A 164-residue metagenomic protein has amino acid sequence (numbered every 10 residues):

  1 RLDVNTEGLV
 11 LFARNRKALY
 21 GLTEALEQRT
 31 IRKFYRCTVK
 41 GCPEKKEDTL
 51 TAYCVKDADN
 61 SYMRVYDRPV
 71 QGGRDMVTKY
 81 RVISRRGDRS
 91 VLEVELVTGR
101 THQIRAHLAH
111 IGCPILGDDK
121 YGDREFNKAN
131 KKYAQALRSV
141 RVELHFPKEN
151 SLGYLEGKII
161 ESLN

Functional and structural regions predicted by a protein language model:
R1-Q28: Glycine/acidic-rich beta-strand-loop module
L11, C37, Y80, I104 (+1 more regions): Residue-level signal for inorganic ion chemistry
R16, V97-T98: Loop/turn elements at beta-strand to alpha-helix junctions within RNA-recognition modules
L19-E24, V39-S90, F146-E149: Glycine- and acidic-residue-rich catalytic/RNA-contacting loop of pseudouridine synthases
E24-I31, V55, A109-H110: Short, intrinsically disordered, mixed-charge
I31-Y35, K46, L50-A52, M76-T78 (+4 more regions): A generic structural signal for short beta-strands and their flanking turns/coil linkers
K40, V94-V97: A structural micro-motif recognizing beta-strand termini and the immediately following turn/loop segments
Q71, G87, V97, Q103-N164: Pseudouridine synthases involved in rRNA/tRNA modification
